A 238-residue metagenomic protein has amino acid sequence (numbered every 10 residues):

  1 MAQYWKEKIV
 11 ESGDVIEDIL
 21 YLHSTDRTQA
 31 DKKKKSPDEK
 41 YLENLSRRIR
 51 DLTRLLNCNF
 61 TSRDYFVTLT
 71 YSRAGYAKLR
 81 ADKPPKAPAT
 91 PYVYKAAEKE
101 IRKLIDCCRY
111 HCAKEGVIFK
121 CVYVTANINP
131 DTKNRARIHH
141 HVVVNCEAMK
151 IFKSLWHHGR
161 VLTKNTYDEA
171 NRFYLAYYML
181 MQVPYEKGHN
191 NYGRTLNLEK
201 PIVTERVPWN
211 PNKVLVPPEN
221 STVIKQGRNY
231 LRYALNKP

Functional and structural regions predicted by a protein language model:
M1-A136, C146-P238: Right-hand nucleic-acid polymerase module
